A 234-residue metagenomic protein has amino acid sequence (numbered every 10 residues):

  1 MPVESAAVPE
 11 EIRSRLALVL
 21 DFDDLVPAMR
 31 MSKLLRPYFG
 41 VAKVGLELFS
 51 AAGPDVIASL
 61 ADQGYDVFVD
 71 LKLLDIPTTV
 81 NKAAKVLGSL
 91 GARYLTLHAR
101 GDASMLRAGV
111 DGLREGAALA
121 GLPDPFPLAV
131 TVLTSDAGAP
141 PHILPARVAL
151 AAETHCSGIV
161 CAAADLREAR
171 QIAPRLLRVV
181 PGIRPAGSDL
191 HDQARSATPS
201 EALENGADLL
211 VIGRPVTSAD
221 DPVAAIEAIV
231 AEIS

Functional and structural regions predicted by a protein language model:
M1-M31, L119-D124, R167-A173, A197 (+1 more regions): N-terminal amphipathic alpha-helix/helix-capping segment at the start of soluble metabolic enzymes
A7-V8, L150, A224-E227, E232: Catalytic-site microenvironment of enzymes that process N-acetyl-hexosamine-containing cell-wall polysaccharides
R13-S14, D75-V179, I183-D189: Conserved anion-binding
L34-L35, L60, L87, A151 (+3 more regions): Generic structural signal for hydrophobic
L35-R36, V41-D55, A61, I76-T79 (+1 more regions): Active-site beta->alpha loop and helix N-cap motifs at the rims of alpha/beta catalytic domains
P37, Q63, L90, T154 (+1 more regions): Structural motif
L90-D102, G158, D165, A186 (+2 more regions): Glycine-rich phosphate-binding active-site loops on the catalytic face of alpha/beta enzymes
